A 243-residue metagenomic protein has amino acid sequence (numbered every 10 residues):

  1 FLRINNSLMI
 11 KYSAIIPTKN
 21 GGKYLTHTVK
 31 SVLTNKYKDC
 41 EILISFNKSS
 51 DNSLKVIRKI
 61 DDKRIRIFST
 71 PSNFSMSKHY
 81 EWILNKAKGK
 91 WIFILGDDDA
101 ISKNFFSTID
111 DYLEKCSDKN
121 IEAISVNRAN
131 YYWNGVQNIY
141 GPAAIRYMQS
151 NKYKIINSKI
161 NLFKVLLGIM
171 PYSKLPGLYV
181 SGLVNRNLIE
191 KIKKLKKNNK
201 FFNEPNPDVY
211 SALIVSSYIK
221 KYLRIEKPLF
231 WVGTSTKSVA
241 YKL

Functional and structural regions predicted by a protein language model:
L8-K242: Nucleotide-sugar donor-binding/catalytic module of glycosyltransferases that assemble extracellular/cell-envelope
